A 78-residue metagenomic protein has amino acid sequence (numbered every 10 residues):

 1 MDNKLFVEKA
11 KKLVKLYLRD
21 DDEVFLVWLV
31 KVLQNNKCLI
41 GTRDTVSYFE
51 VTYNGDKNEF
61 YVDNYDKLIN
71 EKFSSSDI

Functional and structural regions predicted by a protein language model:
M1-L39: Negatively charged, low-complexity tracts enriched in Asp/Glu with abundant Ser/Thr
K9, E50, D63-N64: Functionally constrained cores in energy, signaling, and assembly domains
F25-F60: Amphipathic, interaction-prone secondary-structure segments
N58-I78: A short, surface-exposed interaction/processing loop segment used at functional sites
